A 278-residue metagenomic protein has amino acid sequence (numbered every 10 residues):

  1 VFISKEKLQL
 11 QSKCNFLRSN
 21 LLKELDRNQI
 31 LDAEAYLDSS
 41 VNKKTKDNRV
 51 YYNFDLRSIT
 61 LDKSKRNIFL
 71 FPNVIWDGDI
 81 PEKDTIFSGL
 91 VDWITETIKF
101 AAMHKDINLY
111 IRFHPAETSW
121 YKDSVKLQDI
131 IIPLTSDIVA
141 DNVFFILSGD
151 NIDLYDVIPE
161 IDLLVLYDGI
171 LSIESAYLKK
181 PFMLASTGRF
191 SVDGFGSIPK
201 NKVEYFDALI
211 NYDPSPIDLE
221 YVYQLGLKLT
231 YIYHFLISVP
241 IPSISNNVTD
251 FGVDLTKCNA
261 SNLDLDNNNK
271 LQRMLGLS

Functional and structural regions predicted by a protein language model:
V1-I3, K83-S88, V125-D129, I161-D162 (+2 more regions): Short secondary-structure boundary/capping segments
V1-K5, P181-D213: Catalytic or ion-translocation cores adjacent to nucleophile or general acid/base/metal-coordination motifs in diverse
S4-K65, V203-S278: C-terminal amphipathic helix plus adjacent low-complexity, charged tail appended to glycosyltransferase catalytic
E34-P133: Conserved catalytic-core segment of nucleotide-activated headgroup transferases in glycan assembly
F71-N73, R112-A116, I146-S148, L166-D168 (+1 more regions): Generic beta-strand/beta-sheet core signal
W76-I80, A116-Y121, I152-Y155, S172-E174 (+2 more regions): Flexible loop/turn segments at secondary-structure boundaries
Q128-S148: Nucleotide-activated donor-binding/catalytic signature segment of Leloir-type glycosyltransferases, i.e., the conserved
D150-S197: A donor-sugar binding/catalytic signature common to diverse glycosyltransferases and related nucleotide-sugar
